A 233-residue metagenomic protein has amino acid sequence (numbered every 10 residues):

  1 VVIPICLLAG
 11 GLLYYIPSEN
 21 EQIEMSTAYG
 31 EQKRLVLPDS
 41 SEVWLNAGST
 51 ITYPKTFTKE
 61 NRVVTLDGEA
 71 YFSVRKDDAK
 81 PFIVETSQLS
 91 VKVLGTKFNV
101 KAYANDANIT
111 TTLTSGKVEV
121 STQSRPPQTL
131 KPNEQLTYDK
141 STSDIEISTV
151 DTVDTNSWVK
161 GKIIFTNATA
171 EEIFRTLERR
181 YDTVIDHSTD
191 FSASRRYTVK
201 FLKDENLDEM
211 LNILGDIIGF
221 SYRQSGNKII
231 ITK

Functional and structural regions predicted by a protein language model:
V1-K233: A residue-level detector for the "anchor" residue at the start of short, highly conserved motifs
